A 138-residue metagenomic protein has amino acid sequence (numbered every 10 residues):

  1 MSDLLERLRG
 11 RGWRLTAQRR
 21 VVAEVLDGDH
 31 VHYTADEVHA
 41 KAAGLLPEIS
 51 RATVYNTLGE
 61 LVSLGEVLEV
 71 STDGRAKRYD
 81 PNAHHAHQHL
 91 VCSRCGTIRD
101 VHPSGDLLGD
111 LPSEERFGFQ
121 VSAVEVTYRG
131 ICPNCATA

Functional and structural regions predicted by a protein language model:
M1-G12: Short, Lys/Arg-enriched N-terminal segment that forms or immediately precedes the first helix of a structured domain
A17, G28-T34: Short capping segments at the starts of secondary-structure elements
R20-V25: Pre-recognition alpha-helix immediately N-terminal to the DNA-recognition helix within helix-turn-helix or winged-helix
E37-A43, V54: A short acidic, leucine-rich amphipathic alpha-helix
V54-L64: Basic amphipathic alpha-helical segments that dock to polyanions
L64-A138: Non-DNA-binding regulatory cores of transcription-related proteins, predominantly C-terminal effector-binding
